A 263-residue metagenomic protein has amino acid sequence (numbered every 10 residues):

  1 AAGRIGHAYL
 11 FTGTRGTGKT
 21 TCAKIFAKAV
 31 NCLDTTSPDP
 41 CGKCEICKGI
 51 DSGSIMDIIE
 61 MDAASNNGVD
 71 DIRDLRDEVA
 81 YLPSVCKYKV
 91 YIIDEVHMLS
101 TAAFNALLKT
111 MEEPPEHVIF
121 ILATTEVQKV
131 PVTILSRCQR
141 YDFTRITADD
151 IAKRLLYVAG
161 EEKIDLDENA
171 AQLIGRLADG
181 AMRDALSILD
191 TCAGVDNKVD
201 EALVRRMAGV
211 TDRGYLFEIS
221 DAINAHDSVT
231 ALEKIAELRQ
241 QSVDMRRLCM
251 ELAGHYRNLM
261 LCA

Functional and structural regions predicted by a protein language model:
A1-R140: P-loop/Walker A NTP-binding region and its immediately flanking N-terminal helices in P-loop NTPase folds
K28, S52-M56, D74, K87 (+2 more regions): Extended, largely alpha-helical regulatory/partner-binding modules appended to the mid-to-C-terminal parts
